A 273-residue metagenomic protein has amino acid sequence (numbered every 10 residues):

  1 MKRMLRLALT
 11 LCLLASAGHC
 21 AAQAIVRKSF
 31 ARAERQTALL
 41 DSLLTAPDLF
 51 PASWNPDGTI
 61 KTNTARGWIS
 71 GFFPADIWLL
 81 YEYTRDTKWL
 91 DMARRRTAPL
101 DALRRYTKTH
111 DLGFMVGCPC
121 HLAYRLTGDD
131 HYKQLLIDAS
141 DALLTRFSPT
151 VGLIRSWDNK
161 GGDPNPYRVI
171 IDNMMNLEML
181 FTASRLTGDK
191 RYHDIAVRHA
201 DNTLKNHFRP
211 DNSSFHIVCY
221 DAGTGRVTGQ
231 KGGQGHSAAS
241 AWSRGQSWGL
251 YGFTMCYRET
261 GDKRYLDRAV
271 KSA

Functional and structural regions predicted by a protein language model:
M1-A24: Bacterial Sec-dependent N-terminal signal peptides
A22-A273: Glycan-recognition and catalytic cores of secretory/periplasmic carbohydrate-active enzymes
